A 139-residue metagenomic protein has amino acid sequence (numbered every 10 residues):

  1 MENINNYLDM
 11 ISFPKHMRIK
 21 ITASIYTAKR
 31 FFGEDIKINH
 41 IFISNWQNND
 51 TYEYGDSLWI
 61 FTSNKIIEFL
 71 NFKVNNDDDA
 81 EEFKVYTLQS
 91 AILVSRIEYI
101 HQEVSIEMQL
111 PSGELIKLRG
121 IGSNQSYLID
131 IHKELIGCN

Functional and structural regions predicted by a protein language model:
M1-W59: Anionic N-terminal interaction surfaces
H40, S44-E103: Phosphoinositide-binding peripheral membrane targeting modules
N75-N139: Acidic, Ser/Thr- and proline-rich intrinsically disordered linker/docking segments of eukaryotic scaffolds
